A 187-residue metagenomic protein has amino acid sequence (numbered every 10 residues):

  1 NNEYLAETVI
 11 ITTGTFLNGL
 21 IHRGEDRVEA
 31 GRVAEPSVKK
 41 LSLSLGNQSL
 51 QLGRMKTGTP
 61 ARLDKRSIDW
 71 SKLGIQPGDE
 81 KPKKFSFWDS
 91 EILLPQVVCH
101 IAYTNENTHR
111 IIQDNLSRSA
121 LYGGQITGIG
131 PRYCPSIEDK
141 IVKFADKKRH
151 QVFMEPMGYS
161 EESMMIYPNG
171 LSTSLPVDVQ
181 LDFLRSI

Functional and structural regions predicted by a protein language model:
N2-T8, T13: Core beta-strand elements of the Rossmann-like FAD/NAD(P) dinucleotide-binding domain in flavoenzyme oxidoreductases
I11-L63, V177-D178, L184-I187: Glycine-rich loop(s) and the adjacent beta-strand/alpha-helix scaffold that form part
L43-L181: An anion/pyrophosphate-binding glycine-rich loop and adjacent beta-alpha core in soluble alpha-beta enzymes
